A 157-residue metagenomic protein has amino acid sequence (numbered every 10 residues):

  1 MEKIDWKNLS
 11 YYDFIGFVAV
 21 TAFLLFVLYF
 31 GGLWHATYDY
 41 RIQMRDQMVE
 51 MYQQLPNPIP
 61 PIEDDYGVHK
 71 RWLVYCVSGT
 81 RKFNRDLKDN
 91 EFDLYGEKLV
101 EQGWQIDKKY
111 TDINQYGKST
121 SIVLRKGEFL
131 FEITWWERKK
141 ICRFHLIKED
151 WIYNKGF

Functional and structural regions predicted by a protein language model:
E2-Y75, N84, G156-F157: N-terminal leader/targeting segments
D5, L33, R71, L94 (+3 more regions): Residues in intrinsically disordered, low-complexity segments of regulatory proteins
F14, Y29-F30, D65, V77 (+4 more regions): Intrinsically disordered, low-complexity segments enriched in small/polar residues
V27, D65, K88, Y95-L99 (+2 more regions): Intrinsically disordered, low-complexity regions enriched in Ser/Pro/Gly/Gln/His and often acidic
M51-P56, D86-Y110: Amphipathic alpha-helical segments
V74-K82, N114-S119: Surface-exposed aromatic
C76-R85, Y95, I133, H145: A short acidic-to-branched-hydrophobic micro-motif
V100, W104-F157: Non-cytosolic head/periplasmic domains of membrane-anchored proteins
